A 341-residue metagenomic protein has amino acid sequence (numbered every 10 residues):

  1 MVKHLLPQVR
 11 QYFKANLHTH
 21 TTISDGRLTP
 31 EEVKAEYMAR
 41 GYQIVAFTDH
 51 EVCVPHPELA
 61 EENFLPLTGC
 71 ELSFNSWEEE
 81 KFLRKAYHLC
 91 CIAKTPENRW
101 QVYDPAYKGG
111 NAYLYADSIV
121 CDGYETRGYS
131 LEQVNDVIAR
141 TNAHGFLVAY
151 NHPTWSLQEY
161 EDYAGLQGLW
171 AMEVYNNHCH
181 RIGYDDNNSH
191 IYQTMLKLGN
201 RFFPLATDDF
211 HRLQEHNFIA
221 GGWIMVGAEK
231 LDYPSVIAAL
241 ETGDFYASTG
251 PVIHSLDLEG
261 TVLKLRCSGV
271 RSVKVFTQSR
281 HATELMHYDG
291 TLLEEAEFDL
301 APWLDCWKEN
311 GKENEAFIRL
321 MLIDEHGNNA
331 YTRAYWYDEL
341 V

Functional and structural regions predicted by a protein language model:
M1-Q8, Y12, G199-F203, D208-V341: C-terminal functional module detector
V2-L147, N151, Q158-Y160, G165 (+4 more regions): A metal-dependent hydrolase metal-coordination microenvironment
D25-L28, E159-G168, Y184-D185, R212-K230: Histidine/acidic-residue-rich catalytic or RNA/ligand-binding cores of hydrolases and nuclease-related proteins
M38, N142, L196-K197, E241: Alpha-helix boundary recognition
A39-Y42, C70-L72, I92-A93, N98 (+7 more regions): Glycine-rich loops and low-complexity Gly/Arg-rich segments that provide flexible linkers or classic glycine-based
R40, Q167, E313-E315: Structured loop/turn residues at beta-strand edges in well-structured enzyme cores
L169-E215, G221: Metallocarboxypeptidase
